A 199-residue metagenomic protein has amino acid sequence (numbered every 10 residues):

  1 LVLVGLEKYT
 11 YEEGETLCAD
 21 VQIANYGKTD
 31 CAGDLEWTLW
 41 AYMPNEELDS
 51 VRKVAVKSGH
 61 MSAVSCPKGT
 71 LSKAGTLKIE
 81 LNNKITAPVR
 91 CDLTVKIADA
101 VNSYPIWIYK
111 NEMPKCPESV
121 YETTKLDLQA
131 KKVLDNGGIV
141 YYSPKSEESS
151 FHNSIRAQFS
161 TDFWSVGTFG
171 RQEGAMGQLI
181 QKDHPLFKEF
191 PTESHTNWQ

Functional and structural regions predicted by a protein language model:
V2-G5: Proline-enriched interdomain boundary motifs that mark the N-terminal boundary and often initiate the first structured
E7-Y9, N25, P67, L81-N83: Outer-membrane beta-barrel proteins
Y9-E15: Short, solvent-exposed loop/linker segments at the N-terminal edge of repeated beta-sheet extracellular domains
Y11, C66-L71, I85, L134: Hydrophobic beta-strand core residues of beta-sandwich domains
T16-A63, S72-E80, A87-A98: Beta-strand-rich binding/interaction modules
D92-E112: Short, structured interface segments
W107-K125: Low-complexity, Pro/Ser/Thr- and charge-rich linker/hinge segments at domain boundaries
L126-Q199: A glycine-rich, often tryptophan-bearing local segment used as a flexible ligand/cofactor-contacting loop or short
